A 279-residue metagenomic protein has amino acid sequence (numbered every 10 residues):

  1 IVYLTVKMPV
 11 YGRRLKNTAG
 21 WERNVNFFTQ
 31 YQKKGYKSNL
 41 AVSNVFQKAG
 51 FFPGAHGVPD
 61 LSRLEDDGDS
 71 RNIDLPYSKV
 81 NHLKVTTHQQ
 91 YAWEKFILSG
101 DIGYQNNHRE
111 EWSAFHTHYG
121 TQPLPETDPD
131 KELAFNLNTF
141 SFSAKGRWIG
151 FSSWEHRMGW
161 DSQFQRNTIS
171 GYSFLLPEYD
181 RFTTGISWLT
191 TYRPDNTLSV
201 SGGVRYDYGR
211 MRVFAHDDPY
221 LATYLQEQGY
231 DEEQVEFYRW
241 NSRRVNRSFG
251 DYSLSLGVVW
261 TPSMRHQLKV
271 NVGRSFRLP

Functional and structural regions predicted by a protein language model:
I1, G57-L61, H108-T117, H156-S162 (+2 more regions): Short hydrophobic/aromatic-rich motifs at helix boundaries and adjacent loops
I1, T29, L40-V42, G100-I102 (+4 more regions): Membrane-embedded beta-strand positions of outer-membrane beta-barrel proteins
I1-Y3, G12-F52, Y77-W93, I97 (+4 more regions): Transmembrane beta-barrel wall of Gram-negative outer-membrane proteins
Y3-T5, K33-G35, N44-K48, W93-K95 (+4 more regions): Transmembrane beta-strands of outer-membrane beta-barrel pores
K7-R13, W112-A114, T168-F174, V213-H216: Short acidic, glycine/proline-rich loop/turn micro-motifs
K16-E22, Y36-Y91, Y104-T139, R166-N167 (+2 more regions): Flexible loop and strand-edge segments within Gram-negative outer membrane beta-barrel domains
R23-F27, N81-T87, N138-A144, F182-W188 (+3 more regions): Hydrophobic, lipid-facing positions within transmembrane beta-strands of outer-membrane proteins
F151-Q163, G171-P279: Structural signature of Gram-negative outer-membrane beta-barrels, strongest in the C-terminal barrel of TonB-dependent
